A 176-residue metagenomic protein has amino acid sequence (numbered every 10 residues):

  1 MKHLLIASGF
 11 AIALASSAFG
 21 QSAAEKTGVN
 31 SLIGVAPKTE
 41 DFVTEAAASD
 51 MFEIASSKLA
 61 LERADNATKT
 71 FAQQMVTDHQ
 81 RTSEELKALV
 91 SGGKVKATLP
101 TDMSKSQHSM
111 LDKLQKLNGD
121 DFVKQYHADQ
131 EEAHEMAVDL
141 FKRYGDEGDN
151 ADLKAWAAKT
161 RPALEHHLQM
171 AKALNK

Functional and structural regions predicted by a protein language model:
K2-G9, S16-K176: His/Met- and acidic-residue-enriched segments that coordinate or traffic transition-metal cofactors and support
